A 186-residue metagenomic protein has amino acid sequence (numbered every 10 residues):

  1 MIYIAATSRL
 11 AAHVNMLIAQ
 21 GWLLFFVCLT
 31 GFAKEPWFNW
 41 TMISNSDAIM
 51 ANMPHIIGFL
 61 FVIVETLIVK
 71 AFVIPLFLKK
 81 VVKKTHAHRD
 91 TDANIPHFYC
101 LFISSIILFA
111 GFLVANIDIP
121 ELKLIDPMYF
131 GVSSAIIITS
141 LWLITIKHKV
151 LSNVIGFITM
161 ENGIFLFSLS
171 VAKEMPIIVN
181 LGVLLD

Functional and structural regions predicted by a protein language model:
M1-D186: Alpha-helical transmembrane segments of multi-pass membrane proteins predominantly involved in bioenergetics
